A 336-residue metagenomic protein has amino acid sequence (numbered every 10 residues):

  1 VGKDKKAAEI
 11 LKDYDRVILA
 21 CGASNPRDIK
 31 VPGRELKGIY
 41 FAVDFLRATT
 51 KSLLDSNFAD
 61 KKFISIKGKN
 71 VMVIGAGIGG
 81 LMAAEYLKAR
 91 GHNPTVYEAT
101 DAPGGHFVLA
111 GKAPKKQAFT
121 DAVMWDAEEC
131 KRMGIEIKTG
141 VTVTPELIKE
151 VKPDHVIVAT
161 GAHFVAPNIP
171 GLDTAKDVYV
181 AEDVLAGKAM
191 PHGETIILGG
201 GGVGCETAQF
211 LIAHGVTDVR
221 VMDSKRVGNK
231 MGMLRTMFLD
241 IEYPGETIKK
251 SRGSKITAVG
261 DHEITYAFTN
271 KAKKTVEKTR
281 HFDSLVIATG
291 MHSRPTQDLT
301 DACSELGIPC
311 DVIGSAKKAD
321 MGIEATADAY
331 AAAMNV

Functional and structural regions predicted by a protein language model:
V1-K5, N25-R27, F45-P103, K138-M231 (+2 more regions): Rossmann-like dinucleotide/flavin-binding elements
V1-R16, K30, P103-V151, G228-K255 (+1 more regions): N-terminal Rossmann-like dinucleotide/flavin-binding domain of flavoprotein oxidoreductases that bind FAD/FMN
D13, R34-E35, M133, K152 (+4 more regions): Short, structured coil segments at secondary-structure junctions
Y14, A20, S24-P26: Conserved redox-cofactor binding core of oxidoreductases
E35-K37, K112-K116, A175, T236-D240 (+1 more regions): Short, hinge-like loop/turn segments at secondary-structure boundaries
V43-D44, C130: C-terminal catalytic ATP-binding subdomain
I264-F268: SH3/SH3-like beta-barrel fold
